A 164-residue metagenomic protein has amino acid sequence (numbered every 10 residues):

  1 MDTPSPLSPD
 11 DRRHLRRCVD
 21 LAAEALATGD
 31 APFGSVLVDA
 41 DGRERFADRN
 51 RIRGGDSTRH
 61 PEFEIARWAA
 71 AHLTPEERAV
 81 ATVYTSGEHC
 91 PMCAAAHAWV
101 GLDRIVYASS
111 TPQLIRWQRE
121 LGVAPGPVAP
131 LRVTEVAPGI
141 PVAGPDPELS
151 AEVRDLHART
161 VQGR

Functional and structural regions predicted by a protein language model:
M1-E24, H89, A98-R164: Zinc-dependent deaminase
T28-P32: Short, flexible loop/turn motifs enriched in small residues
F33-D39: Short beta-strand scaffold segments in enzyme catalytic cores
A40-R45: Short, glycine-anchored, charge-dense loop/turn motifs used at functional sites
F46-I52: Short beta->alpha transition motifs characteristic of CBS
G54-E64, W68: A short, polar/charged loop-to-alpha-helix boundary motif
P75-G87: Immediate flanking context of iron-sulfur cluster ligation sites
A94: Cys/His-coordinated zinc-binding microdomains
